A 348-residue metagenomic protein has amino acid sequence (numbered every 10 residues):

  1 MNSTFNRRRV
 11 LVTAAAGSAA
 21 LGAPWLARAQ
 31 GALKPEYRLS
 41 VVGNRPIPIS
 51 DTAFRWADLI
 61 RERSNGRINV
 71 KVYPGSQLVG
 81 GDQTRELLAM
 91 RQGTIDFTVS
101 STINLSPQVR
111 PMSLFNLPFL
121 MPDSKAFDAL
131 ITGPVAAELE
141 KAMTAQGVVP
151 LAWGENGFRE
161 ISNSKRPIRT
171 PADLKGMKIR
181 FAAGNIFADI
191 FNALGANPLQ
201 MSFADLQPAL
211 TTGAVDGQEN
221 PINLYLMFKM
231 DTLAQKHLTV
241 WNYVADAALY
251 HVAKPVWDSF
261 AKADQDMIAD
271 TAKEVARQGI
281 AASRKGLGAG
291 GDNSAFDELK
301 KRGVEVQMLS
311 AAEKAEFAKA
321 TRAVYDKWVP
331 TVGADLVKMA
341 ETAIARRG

Functional and structural regions predicted by a protein language model:
N2-A126, V135, K141-G348: N-terminal secretory/targeting leader peptides
L130: Active-site-proximal, glycine-rich beta->alpha crossover segments in alpha/beta enzymes that shape flexible
